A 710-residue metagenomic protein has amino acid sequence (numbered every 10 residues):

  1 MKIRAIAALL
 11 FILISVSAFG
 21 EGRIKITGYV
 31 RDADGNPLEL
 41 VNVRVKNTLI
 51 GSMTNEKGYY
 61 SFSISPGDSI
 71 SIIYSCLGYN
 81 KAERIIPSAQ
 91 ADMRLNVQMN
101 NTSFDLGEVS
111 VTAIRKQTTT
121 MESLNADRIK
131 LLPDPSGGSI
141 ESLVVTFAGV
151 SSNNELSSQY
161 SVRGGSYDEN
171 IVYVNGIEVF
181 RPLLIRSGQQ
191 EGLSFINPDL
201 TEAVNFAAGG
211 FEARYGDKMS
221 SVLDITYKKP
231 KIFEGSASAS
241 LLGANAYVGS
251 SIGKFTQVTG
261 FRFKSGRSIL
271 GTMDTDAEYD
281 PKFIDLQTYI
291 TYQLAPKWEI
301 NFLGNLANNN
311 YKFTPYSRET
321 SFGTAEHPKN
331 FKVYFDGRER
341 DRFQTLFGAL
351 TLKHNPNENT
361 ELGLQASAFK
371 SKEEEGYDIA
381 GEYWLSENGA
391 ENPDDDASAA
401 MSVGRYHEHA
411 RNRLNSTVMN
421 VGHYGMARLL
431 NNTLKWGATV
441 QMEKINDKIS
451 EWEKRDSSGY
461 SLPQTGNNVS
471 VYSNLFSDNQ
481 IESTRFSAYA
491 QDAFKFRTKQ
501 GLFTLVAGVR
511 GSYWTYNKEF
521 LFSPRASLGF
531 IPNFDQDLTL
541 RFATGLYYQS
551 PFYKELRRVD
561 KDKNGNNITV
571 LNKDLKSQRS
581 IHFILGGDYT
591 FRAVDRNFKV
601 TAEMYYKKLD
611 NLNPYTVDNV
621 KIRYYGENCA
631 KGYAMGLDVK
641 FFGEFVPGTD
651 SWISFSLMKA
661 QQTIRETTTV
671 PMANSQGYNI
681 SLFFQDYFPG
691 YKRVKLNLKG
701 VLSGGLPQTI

Functional and structural regions predicted by a protein language model:
R31-D34, V41-K46, S75-N80, A89-P133 (+3 more regions): Short, acidic, small-residue-rich periplasmic hinge/interaction motif at the N-terminus of Gram-negative outer-membrane
T48-Y59: Short, acidic Ser/Thr/Gly-rich low-complexity loop/linker segments typical of extracellular and cell-surface proteins
N80, M93, K116-N170, G176-F211 (+2 more regions): Periplasmic N-terminal accessory/gating domains of Gram-negative outer-membrane beta-barrel systems
S236, S240-F263, D276-P315, E339-L364 (+2 more regions): Transmembrane beta-barrel wall of Gram-negative outer-membrane proteins
G266, A277, E299-I300, G304-N355 (+2 more regions): Flexible loop and strand-edge segments within Gram-negative outer membrane beta-barrel domains
G363-S367, D574-Y633: Membrane-embedded beta-barrel scaffold of Gram-negative outer-membrane proteins
D395-A399, E408-L502, E627-G636: Outer-membrane beta-barrel transmembrane domain signature of Gram-negative proteins, especially the mid-to-C-terminal
K495-G501, Y606-K608, Y625-T709: Gram-negative outer-membrane beta-barrel transporters
